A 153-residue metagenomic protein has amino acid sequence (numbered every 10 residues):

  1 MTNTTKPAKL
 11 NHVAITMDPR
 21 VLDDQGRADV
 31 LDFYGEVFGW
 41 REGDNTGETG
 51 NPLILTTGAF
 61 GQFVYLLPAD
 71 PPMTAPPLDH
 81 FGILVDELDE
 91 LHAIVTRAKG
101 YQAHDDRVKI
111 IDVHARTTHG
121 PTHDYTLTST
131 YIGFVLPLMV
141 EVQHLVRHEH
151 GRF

Functional and structural regions predicted by a protein language model:
M1-H12, G100-F153: Vicinal oxygen chelate
N11-D23, M73-Q102, T128-G133: Vicinal oxygen chelate
I15-F63: Core segments of cupin and vicinal oxygen chelate
M17-P19, L67-D70, H114-T117: Short, well-ordered turn and helix-capping elements at secondary-structure junctions
P19-D23, G61, D89, L138 (+1 more regions): Residues that cap or initiate secondary-structure elements
G39-G43, D70, R116-G120: Intrinsically disordered, low-complexity segments enriched in polar/charged residues with Gly/Pro, especially when
G43, G47-L91: A short, hydrophobic/aromatic-rich structural module that often spans a beta strand with its adjoining loop
G43-E48, D86-E87, V95-G100, D112-R116: Short C-terminal domain-edge/linker segments immediately following a structured domain
